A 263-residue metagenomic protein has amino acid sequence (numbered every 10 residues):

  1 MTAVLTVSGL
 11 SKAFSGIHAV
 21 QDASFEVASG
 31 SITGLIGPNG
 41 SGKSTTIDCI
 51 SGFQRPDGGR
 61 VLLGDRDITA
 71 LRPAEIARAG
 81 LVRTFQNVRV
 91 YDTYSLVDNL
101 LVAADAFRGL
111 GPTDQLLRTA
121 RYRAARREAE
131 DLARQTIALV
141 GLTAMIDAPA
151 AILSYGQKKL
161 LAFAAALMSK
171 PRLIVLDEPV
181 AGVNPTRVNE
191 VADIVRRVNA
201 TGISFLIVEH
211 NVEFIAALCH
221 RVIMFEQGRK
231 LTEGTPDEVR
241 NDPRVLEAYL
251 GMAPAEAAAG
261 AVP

Functional and structural regions predicted by a protein language model:
I36-P38: The feature captures the beta-strand-to-loop junction immediately N-terminal to the Walker
S51: Helix-to-loop junction immediately C-terminal to a conserved catalytic motif
P112-M145, D193-R196: Conserved ABC ATPase "signature" region
I174-E178: Catalytic Walker B motif of ABC-type/P-loop ATPase nucleotide-binding domains
I215-A217: A short, surface-exposed alpha-helical micro-motif characterized by mixed small hydrophobic and charged/polar residues
